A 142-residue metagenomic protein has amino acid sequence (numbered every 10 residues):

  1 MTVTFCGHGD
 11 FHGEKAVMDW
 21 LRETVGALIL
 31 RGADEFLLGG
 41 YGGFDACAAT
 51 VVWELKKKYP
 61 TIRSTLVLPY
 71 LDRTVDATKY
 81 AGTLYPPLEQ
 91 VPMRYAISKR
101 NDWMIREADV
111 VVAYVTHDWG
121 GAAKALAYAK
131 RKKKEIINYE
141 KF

Functional and structural regions predicted by a protein language model:
M1-F142: Acidic/glycine-enriched connector segments
